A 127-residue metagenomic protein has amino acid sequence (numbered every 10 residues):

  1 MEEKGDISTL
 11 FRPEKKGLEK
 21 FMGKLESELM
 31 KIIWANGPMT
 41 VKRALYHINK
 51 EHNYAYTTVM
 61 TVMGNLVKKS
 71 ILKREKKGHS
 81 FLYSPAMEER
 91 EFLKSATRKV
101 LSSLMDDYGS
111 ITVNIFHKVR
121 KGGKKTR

Functional and structural regions predicted by a protein language model:
E2-K31, E88: Short alpha-helical segments that sit at the start of domains
K20-L25, P38, D106-G109: Short helix-coil-helix linker/hinge
M22-L25, K77-A96: Short, cationic-aromatic polyanion-contact patches
M39-I48: Short acidic, hydrophobic short linear motifs in intrinsically disordered regions
T61, N65: Alpha-helical DNA-recognition elements
S70: Glycine-centered, phosphate/nucleic-acid-interacting loop/turn motifs that mediate DNA/RNA or nucleotide
R74: Short beta-strand "wing" residues that participate in macromolecule-binding interfaces
S95-R127: Amphipathic alpha-helical dimerization/coiled-coil segments that flank or bridge DNA-binding/regulatory modules
